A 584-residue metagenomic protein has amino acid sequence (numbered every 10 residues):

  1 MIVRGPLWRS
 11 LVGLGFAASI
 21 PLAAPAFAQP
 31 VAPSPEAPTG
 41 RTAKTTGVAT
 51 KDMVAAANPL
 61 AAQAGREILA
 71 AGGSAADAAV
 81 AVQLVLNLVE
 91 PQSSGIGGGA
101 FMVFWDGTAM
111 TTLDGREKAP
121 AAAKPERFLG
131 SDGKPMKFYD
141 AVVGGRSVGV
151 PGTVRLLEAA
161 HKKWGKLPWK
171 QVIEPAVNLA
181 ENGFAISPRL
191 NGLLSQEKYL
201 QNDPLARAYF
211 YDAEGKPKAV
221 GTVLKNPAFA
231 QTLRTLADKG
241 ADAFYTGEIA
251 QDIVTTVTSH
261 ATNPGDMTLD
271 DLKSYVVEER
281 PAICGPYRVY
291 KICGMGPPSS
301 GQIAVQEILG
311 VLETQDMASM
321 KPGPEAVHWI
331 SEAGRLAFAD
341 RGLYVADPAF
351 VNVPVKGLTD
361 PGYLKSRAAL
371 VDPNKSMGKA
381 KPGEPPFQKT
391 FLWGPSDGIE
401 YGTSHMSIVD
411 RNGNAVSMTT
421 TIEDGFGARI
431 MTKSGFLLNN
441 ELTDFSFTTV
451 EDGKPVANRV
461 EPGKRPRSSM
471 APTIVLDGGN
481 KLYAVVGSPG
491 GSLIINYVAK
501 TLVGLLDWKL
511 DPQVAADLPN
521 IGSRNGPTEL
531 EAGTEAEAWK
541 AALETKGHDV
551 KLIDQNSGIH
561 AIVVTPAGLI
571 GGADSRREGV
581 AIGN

Functional and structural regions predicted by a protein language model:
M1-L14: Bacterial N-terminal signal peptides that target proteins for export
L11-A23: Bacterial N-terminal signal peptides
Q29-Q63, E67, A75-A76, V80-K239 (+7 more regions): Noncatalytic scaffold domains of N-terminal-nucleophile
L88-G95, F101-W105, A109-T112, N263-T268 (+3 more regions): Active-site rim segments in enzyme catalytic domains, especially the processed small/beta chain of N-terminal
E279, E400-T403, S468-M470: Short, small/polar residue-rich loop motifs at catalytic or cofactor-binding pockets
C293-Q302, S404-S407, S417-I430, S488-I495: Glycine-rich phosphate/pyrophosphate-binding beta-alpha loops
T314-T421, M431, L442, D574: Internal maturation/activation junctions in enzymes
N412, G463-R465, V498, D507-D554: Extended C-terminal subregions enriched in glycine
